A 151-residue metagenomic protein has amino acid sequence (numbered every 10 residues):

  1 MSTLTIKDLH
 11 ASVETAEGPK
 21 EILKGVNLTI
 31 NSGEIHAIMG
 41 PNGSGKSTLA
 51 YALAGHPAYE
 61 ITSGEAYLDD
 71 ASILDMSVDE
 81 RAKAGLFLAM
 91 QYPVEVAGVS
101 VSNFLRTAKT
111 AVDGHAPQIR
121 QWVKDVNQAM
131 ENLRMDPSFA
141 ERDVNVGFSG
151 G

Functional and structural regions predicted by a protein language model:
L4-I6, L23: Conserved structural motif at the start of ABC-family nucleotide-binding domains
A16-E21, E80: Short coil-to-beta microelement around the adenine-binding A-loop and adjacent beta1/P-loop entry of ABC ATPase
M39-P41: The feature captures the beta-strand-to-loop junction immediately N-terminal to the Walker
A54: Helix-to-loop junction immediately C-terminal to a conserved catalytic motif
E65-R81, N145: ABC ATPase NBD Q-loop/coupling interface
V94-G151: ABC-family P-loop ATPase nucleotide-binding domains
